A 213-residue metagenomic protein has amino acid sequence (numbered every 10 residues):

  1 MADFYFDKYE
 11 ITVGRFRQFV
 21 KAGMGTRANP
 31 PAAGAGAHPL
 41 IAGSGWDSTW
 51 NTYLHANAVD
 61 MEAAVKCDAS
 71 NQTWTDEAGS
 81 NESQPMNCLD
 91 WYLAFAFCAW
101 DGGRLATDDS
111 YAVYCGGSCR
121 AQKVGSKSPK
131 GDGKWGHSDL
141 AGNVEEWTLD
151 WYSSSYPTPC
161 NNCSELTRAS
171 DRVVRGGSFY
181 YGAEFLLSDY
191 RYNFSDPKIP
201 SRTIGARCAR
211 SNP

Functional and structural regions predicted by a protein language model:
A2-G117, S153, P213: Active-site microenvironments of metalloenzymes and redox enzymes
F6, M86, A94, Y114 (+4 more regions): Bulky hydrophobic/aromatic "packing anchor" residues in well-ordered structure
A69, A121, S126, N162-E165 (+1 more regions): Disulfide-rich extracellular modules and peptides
A78-P85, D109-A141, S195-P197: Short, well-ordered junction/capping motifs at the entry into regular secondary structure
D108-A112, S118-K123, S153, R168-G176: Chymotrypsin/trypsin-fold serine protease catalytic domain
T148-N161: Cytochrome P450 core scaffold surrounding the K-helix E-X-X-R motif and the conserved "meander" helix-loop region
L166-P213: Disulfide-stabilized, aromatic/cysteine-rich ligand-recognition loop
